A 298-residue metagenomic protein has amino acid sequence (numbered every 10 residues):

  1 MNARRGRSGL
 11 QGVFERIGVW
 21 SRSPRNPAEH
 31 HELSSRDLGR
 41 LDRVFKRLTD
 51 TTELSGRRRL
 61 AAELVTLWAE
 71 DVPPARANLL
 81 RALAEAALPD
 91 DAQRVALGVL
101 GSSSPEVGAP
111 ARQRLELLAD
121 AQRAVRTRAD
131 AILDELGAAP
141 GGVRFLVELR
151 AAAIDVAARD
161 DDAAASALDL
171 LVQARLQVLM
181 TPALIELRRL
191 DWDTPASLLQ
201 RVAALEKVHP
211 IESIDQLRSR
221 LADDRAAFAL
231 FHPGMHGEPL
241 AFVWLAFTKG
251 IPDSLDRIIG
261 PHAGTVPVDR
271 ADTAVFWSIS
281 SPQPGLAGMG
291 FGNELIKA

Functional and structural regions predicted by a protein language model:
M1-A298: Extended, composition-driven regions rather than compact fold-specific motifs
